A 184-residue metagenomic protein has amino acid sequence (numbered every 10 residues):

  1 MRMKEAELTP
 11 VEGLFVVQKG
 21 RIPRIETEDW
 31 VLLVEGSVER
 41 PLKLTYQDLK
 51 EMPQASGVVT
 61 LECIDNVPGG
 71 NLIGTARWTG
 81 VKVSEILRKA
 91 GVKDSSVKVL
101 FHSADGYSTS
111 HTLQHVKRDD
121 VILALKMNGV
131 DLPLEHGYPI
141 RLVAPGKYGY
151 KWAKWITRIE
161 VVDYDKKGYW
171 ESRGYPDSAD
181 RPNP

Functional and structural regions predicted by a protein language model:
M1-P184: Structured, non-membrane catalytic/scaffold regions adjacent to prosthetic-group chemistry
